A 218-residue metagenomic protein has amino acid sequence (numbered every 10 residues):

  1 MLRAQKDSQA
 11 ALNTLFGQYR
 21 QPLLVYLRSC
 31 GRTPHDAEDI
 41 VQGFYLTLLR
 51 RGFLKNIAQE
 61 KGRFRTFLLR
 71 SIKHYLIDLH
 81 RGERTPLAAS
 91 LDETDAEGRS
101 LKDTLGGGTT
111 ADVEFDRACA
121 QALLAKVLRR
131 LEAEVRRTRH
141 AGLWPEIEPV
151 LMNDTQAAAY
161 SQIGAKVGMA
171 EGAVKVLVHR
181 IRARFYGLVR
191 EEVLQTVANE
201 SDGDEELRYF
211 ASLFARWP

Functional and structural regions predicted by a protein language model:
M1-P218: Intrinsic, short, N-terminal disordered tails of RNA polymerase sigma-factor systems
